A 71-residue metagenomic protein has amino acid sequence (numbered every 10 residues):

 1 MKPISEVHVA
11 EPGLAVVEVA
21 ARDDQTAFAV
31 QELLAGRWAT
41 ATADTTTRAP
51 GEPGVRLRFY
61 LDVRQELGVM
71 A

Functional and structural regions predicted by a protein language model:
M1-A71: Long, contiguous binding/interaction regions
